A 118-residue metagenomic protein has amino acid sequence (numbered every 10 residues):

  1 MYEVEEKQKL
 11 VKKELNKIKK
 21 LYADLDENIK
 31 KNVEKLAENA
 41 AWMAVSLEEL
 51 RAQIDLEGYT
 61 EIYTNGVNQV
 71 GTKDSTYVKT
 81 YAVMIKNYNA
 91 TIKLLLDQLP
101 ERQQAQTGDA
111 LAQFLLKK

Functional and structural regions predicted by a protein language model:
M1-K73, Y77, Q113-K118: Extended, surface-exposed interaction regions
N65, I92-L115: Long amphipathic alpha-helical coiled-coil segments
G71-P100: Helix-rich interaction surfaces within compact, conserved domain-sized segments that mediate assembly or partner
